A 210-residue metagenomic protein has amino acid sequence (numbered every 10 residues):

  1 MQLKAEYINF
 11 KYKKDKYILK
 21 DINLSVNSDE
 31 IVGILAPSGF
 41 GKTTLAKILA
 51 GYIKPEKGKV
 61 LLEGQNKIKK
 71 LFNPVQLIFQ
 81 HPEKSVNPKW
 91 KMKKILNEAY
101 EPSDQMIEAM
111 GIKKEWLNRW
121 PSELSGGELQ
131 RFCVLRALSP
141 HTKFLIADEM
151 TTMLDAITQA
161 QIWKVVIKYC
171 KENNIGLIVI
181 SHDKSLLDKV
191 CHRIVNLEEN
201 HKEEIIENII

Functional and structural regions predicted by a protein language model:
L3, I18-L19: Conserved structural motif at the start of ABC-family nucleotide-binding domains
L35-P37: The feature captures the beta-strand-to-loop junction immediately N-terminal to the Walker
A50: Helix-to-loop junction immediately C-terminal to a conserved catalytic motif
G58-L71: Conserved ABC transporter NBD signature motif
H81, P88-P102: Q-loop/switch helix immediately C-terminal to the Walker
W120-L124, E128: Conserved ABC ATPase signature
V134, I146: Hydrophobic anchor residue at the start of the ABC signature
